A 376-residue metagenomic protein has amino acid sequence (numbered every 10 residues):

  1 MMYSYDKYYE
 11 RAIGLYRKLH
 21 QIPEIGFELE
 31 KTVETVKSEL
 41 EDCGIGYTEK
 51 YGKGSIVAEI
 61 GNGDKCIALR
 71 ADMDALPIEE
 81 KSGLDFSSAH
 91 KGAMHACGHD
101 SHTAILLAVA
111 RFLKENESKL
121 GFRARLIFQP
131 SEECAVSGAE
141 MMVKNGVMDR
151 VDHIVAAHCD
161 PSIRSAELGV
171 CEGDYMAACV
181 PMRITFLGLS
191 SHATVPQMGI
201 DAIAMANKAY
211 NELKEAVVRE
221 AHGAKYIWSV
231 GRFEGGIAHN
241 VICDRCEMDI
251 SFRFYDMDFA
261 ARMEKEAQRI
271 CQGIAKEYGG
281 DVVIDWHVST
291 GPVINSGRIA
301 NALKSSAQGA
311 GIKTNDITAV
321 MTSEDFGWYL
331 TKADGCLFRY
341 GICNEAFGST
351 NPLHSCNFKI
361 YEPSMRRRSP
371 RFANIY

Functional and structural regions predicted by a protein language model:
M2-H95, D100, A104-L120: Acidic/His- and Gly-rich active-site-bordering loop/insert found across diverse amide/peptide-bond hydrolases
Y9, E30-V33, K37, L106 (+6 more regions): Hydrophobic face of alpha-helices
L19, A58, L69, H99 (+7 more regions): Divalent metal-coordination and catalytic microenvironments
H20-I22, H95, H99-H102, H158 (+2 more regions): Histidine-centered active-site/metal-ligand motif
D42, N207-Y376: Metal-dependent amide/peptide-bond hydrolase catalytic core, centered on the "pita-bread" metallohydrolase fold
A68-R70, E79, M182-I184, L337-C343: Non-cysteine beta-strand/loop elements that form the S-adenosyl-L-methionine
L76-I78, L84-M94, S101, S118-C243 (+1 more regions): Histidine/acidic-residue-rich, glycine-tolerant segments that coordinate divalent metal ions
